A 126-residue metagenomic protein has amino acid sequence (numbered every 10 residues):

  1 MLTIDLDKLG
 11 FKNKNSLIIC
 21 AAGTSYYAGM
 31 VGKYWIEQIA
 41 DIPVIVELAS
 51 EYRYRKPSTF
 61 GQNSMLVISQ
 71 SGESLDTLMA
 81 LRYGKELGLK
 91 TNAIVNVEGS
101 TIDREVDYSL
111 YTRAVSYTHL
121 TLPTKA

Functional and structural regions predicted by a protein language model:
M1-K12: A short, well-structured juxtamembrane/interface segment
I4, V46-R55, E73-L75, E98-G99: Short acidic loop-to-helix transition motifs that present clustered carboxylates
G10-M65, L87-N92: Anionic-ligand anchoring segments at beta-strand to alpha-helix junctions in alpha/beta enzyme folds, i.e., glycine
C20-T24, A28, S69-D76, L120: Catalytic cores of large soluble enzymes that bind and process phosphate-bearing ligands
Y27-M30, L78, R82, T124: A broad detector of short, well-ordered amphipathic alpha-helices that serve as recognition/interaction surfaces
M65, S69-D103, Y108-S116: Phosphate/diphosphate-binding loops
T118-T124: Conserved small/polar residues in nucleotide/adenosyl-binding loops
